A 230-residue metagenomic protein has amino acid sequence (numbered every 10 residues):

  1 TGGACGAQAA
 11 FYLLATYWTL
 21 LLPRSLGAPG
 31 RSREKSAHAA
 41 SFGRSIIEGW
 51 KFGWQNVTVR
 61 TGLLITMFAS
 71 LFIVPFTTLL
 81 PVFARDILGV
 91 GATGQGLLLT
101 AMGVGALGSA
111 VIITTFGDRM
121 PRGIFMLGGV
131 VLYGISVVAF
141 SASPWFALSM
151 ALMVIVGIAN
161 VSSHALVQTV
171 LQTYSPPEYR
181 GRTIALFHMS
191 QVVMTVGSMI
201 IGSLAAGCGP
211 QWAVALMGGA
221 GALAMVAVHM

Functional and structural regions predicted by a protein language model:
C5, A9-L13, I47, W54 (+3 more regions): C-terminal transmembrane bundle of multi-pass solute transporters/carriers
A10-G30, A227-H229: C-terminal membrane-cytosol helix-exit motif in multi-pass small-molecule transporters
S25-L64: Juxtamembrane intracellular "pre-TM" segments in multi-pass secondary transporters
